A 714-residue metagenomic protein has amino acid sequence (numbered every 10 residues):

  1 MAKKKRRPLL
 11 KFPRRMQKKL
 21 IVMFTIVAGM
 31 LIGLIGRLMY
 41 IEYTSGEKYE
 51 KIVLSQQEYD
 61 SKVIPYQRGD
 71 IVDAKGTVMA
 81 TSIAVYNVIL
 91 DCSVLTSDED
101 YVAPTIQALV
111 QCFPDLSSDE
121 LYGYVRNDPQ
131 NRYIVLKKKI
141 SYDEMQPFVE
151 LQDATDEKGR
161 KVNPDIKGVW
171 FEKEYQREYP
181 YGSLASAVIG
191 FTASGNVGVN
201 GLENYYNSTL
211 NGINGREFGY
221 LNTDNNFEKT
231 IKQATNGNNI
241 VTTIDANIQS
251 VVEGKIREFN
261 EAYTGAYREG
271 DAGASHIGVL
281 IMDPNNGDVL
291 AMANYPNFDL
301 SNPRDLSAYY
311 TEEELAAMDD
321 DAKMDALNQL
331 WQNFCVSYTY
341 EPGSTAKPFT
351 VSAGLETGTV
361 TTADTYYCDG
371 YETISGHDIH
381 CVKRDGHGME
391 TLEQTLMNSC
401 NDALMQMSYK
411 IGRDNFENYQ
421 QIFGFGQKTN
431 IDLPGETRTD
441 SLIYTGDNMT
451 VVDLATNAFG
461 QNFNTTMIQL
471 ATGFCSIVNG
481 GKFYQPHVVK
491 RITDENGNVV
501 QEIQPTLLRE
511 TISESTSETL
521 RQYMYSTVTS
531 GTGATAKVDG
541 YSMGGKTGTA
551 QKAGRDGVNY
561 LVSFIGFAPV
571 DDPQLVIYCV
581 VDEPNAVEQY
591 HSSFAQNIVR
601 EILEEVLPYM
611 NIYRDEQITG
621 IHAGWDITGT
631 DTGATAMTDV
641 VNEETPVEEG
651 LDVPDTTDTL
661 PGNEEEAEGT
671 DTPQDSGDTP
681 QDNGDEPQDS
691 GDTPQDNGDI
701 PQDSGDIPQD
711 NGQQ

Functional and structural regions predicted by a protein language model:
M1-E312, D414-Q421, A536-K537, R555 (+6 more regions): Periplasmic/cell-envelope proteins involved in peptidoglycan metabolism and beta-lactam response
A2-K4, G36, G545, V641 (+4 more regions): Generic cytosolic/nucleocytoplasmic N-terminal low-complexity/intrinsically disordered segments
P65, N214, Q421, T445-D447 (+4 more regions): Alpha-helix boundary/capping detector
V78-A80, Y86, D224-Q233, I244 (+5 more regions): Beta-lactam-recognizing serine transpeptidase/beta-lactamase-like catalytic domain environment
L109, I189-F191, T311-E312, A316-M324 (+6 more regions): Short intrinsically disordered, low-complexity segments
I134-Q152, W170-A187, N239, Q427-T429 (+7 more regions): Conserved SxxK-family serine transpeptidase/carboxypeptidase catalytic domain of penicillin-binding proteins
T672-D710: Long, intrinsically disordered low-complexity tandem-repeat segments
